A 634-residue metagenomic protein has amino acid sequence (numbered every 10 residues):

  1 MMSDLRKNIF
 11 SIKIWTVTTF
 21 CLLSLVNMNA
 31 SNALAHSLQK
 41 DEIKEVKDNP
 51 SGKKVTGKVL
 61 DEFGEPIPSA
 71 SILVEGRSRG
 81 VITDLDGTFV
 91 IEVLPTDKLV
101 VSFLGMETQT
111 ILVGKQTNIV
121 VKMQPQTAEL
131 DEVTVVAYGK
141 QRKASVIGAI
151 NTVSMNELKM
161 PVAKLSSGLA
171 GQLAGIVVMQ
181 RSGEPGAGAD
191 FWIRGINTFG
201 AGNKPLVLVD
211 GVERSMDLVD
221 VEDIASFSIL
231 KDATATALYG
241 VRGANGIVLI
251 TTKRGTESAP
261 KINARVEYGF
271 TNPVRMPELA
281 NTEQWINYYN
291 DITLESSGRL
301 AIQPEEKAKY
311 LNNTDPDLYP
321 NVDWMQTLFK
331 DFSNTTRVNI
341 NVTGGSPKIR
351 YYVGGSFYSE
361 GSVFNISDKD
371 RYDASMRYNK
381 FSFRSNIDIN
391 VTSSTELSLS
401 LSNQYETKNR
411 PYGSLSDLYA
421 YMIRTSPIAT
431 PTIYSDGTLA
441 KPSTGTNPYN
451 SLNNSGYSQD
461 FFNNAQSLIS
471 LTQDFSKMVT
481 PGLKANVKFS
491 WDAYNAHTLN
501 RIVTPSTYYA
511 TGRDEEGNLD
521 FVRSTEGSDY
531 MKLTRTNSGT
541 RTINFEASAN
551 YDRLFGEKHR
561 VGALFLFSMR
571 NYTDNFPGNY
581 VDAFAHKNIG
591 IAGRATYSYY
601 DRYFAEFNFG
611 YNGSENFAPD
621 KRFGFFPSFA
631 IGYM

Functional and structural regions predicted by a protein language model:
M1-F383, L397: Short, small/polar-rich motifs associated with maturation and membrane association, primarily at protein termini
K164, G188, N245, T335-N339 (+6 more regions): Transmembrane beta-barrel architecture of outer-membrane proteins
M179, P320-T343, A429-A440, V503-A618: Outer-membrane beta-barrel transmembrane domain signature of Gram-negative proteins, especially the mid-to-C-terminal
T252, A264, I340-S346, S385-I389 (+4 more regions): Residues on the lipid-exposed face of transmembrane beta-strands in outer-membrane beta-barrel proteins
G255-P260, P347-K348, V363, S394 (+4 more regions): Short loop/turn motifs that connect adjacent beta-strands in outer-membrane beta-barrel proteins
A264-F270, G355-F357, L399-N403, V487-A493 (+3 more regions): Transmembrane beta-barrel strands of outer-membrane/channel proteins
P273-R275, P316-S356, E360-V363, A374-P448 (+5 more regions): Flexible loop and strand-edge segments within Gram-negative outer membrane beta-barrel domains
L279-W285, K369-A374, S414-R424, N500-T511 (+3 more regions): Flexible, surface-exposed loop regions and adjacent strand-edge segments of Gram-negative outer-membrane beta-barrel
